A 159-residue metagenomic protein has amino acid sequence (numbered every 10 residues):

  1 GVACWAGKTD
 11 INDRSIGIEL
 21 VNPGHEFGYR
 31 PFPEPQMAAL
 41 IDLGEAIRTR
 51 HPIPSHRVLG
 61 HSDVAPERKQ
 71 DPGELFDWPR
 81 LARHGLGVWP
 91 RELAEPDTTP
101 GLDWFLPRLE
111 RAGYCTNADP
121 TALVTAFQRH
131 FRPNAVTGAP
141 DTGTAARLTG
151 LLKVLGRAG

Functional and structural regions predicted by a protein language model:
G1-R57: Active-site-adjacent loop/helix surface patches within enzyme catalytic domains that shape the substrate-binding cleft
V2-A3, K69-G73: Short aromatic-enriched loop/helix-cap "lid" or pocket-rim segments at secondary-structure transitions that line
E26-R30, P66-R68, A135: A generic structural signal for short coil/turn motifs at secondary-structure boundaries
G44, D77, F105-L106: Generic structural marker for isolated residues within well-ordered, non-membrane alpha-helices of soluble domains
I53-R68: Acidic/histidine-rich, metal-coordinating catalytic segments
E74-P96: Acidic, His- and aromatic-enriched active-site or binding-groove loops in soluble protein domains that engage sugars
E92-G159: Short acidic, glycine/serine/threonine-rich helix-capping segments at coil-helix boundaries
